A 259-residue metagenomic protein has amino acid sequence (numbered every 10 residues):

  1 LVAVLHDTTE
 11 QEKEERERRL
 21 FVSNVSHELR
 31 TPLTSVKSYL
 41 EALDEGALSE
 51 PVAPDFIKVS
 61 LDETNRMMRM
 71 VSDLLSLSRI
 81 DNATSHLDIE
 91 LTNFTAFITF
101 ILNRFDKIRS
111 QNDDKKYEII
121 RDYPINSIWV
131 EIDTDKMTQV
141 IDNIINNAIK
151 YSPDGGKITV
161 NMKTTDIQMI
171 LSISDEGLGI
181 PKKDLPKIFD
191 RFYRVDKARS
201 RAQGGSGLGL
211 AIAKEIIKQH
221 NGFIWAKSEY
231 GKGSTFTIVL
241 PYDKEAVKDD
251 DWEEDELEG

Functional and structural regions predicted by a protein language model:
D44-P51: Short acidic helix/loop segment immediately C-terminal to the autophosphorylated histidine in two-component histidine
V52, N82-L87, S127-I132: Conserved micro-motifs of the catalytic ATP-binding
D62-M67: Short alpha-helical segment of the dimerization/phosphotransfer core of two-component systems
D88-L91, K116-I128: Conserved catalytic submotifs in the C-terminal HATPase_c
A148-I149: Short helix-loop "hinge" at the ATP-lid/N-box region of the Bergerat-fold HATPase_c
I180-R194, W252-E253: Short conserved segment of the HATPase_c
N221-G222: Conserved glycine-rich
